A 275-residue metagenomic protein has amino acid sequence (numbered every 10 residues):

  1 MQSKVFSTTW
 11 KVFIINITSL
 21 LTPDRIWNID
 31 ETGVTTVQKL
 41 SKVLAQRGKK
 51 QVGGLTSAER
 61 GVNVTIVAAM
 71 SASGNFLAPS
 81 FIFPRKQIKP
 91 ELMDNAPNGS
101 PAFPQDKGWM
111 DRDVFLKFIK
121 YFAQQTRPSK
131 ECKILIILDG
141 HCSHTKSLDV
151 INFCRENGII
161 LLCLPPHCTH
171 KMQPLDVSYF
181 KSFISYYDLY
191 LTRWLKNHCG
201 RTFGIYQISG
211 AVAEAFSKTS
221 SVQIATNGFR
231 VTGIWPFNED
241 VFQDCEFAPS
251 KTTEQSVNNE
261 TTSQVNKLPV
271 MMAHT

Functional and structural regions predicted by a protein language model:
M1-M271: Phosphate-facing sequence motifs and polybasic nucleic-acid/acidic-lipid-binding regions
H274-T275: Basic, lysine/arginine-rich, low-complexity intrinsically disordered tails and patches that mediate binding
